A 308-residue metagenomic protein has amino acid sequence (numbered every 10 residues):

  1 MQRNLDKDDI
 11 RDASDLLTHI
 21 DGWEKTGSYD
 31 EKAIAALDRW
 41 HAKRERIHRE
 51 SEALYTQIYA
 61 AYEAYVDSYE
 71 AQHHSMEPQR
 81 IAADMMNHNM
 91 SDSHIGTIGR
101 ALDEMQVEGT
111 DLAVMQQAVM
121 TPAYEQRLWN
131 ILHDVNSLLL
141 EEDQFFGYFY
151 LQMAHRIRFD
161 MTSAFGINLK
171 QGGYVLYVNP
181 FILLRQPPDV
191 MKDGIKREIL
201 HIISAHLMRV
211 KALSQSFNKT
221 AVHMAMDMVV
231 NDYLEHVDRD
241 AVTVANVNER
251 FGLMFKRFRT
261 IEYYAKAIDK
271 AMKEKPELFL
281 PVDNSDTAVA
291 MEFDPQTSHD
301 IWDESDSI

Functional and structural regions predicted by a protein language model:
Q2-N4, I10-I20, T26, I34-D193 (+1 more regions): Short, functionally important secondary-structure microenvironments
